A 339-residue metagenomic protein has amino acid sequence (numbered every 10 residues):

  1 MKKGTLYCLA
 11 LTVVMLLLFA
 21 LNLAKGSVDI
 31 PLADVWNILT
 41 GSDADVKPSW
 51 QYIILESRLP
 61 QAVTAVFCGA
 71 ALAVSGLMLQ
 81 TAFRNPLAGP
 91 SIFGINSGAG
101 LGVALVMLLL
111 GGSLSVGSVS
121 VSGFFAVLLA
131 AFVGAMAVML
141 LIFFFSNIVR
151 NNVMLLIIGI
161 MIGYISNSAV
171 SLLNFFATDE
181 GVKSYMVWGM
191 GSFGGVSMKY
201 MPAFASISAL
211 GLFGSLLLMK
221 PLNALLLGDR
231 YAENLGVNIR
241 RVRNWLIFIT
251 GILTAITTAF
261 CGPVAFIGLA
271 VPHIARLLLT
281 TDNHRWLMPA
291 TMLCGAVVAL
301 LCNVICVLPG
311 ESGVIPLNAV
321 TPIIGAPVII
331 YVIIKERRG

Functional and structural regions predicted by a protein language model:
M1-G339: Alpha-helical transmembrane segments in inner-membrane proteins
